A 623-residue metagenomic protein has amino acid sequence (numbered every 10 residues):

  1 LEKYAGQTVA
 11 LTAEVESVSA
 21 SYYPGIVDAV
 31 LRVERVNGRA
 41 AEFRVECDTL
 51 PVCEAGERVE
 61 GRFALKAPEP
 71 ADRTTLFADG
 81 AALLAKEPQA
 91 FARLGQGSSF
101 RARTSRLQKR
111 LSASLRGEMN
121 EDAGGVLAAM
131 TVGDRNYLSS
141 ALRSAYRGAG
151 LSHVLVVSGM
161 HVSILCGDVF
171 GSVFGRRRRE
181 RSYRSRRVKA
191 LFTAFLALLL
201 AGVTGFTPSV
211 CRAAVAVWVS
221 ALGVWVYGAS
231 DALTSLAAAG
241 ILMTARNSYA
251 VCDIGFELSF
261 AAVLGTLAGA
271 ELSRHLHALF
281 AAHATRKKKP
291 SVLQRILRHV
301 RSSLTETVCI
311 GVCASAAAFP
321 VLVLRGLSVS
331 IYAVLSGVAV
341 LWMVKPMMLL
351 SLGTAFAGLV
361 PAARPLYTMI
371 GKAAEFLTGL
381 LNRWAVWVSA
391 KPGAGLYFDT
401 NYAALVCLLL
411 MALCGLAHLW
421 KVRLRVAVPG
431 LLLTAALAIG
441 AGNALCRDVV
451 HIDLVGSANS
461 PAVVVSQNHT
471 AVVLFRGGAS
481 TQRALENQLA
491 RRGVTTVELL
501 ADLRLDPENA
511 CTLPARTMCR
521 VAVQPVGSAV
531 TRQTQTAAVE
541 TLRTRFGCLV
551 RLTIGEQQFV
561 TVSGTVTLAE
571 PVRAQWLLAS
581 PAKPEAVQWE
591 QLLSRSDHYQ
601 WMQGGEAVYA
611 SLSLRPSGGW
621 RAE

Functional and structural regions predicted by a protein language model:
L1, T8-T12, V173-R184, G265-L454 (+1 more regions): Transmembrane helix-bundle segments that form internal channels/tunnels in multi-pass membrane proteins, characterized
G6-Y22: Structural detector for short beta-strands of small beta-barrel domains
S17-S98: OB-fold single-stranded nucleic acid-binding module
G80-A213, L222: Aromatic-rich juxtamembrane segments at the membrane interface
R135, T244-C252, V386-H418, P429 (+5 more regions): Core dinuclear metal-dependent hydrolase active-site scaffold
L151-G175, T496-R516, S580-W589: Di-metal (Zn2+ and/or Mg2+/Mn2+) metal-binding site signature of metallo-dependent hydrolases with the MBL/beta-CASP
T193, A197, R212-S220, S235-A239 (+3 more regions): Hydrophobic core segments of transmembrane alpha-helices in multi-pass, intramembrane catalytic enzymes
A201-V210, W225-A229, R246-F256, V323-S328: Membrane-interface helix caps and helix-loop-helix hairpins in membrane proteins
